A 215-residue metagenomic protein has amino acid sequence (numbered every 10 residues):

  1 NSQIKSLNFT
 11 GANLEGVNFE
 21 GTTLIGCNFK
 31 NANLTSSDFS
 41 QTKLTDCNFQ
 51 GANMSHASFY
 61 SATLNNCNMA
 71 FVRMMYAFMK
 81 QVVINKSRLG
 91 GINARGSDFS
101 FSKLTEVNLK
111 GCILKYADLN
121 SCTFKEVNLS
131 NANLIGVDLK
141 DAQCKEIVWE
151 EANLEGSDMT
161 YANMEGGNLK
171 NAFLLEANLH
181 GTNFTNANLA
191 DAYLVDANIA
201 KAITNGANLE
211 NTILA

Functional and structural regions predicted by a protein language model:
N1-A215: Tandem repeat scaffolds
